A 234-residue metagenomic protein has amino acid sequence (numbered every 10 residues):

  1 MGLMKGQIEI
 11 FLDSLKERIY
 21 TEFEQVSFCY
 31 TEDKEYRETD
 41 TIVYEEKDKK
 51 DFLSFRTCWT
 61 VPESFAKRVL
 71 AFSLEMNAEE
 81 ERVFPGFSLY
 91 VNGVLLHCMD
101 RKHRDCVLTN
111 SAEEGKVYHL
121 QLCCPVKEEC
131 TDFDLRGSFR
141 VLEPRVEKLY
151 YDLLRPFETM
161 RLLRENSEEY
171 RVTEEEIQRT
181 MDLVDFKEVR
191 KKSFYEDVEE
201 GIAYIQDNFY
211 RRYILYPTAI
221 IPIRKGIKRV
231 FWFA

Functional and structural regions predicted by a protein language model:
M1-A234: Carbohydrate-active enzymes and regulators
